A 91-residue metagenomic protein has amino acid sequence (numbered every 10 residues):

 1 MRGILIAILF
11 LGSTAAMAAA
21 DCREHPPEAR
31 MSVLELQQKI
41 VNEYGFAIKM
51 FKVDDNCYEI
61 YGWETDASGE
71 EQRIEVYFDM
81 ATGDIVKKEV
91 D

Functional and structural regions predicted by a protein language model:
M1-A19: Classic N-terminal secretory signal peptides
A7, M17, N42, D54-E59 (+1 more regions): A generic structural micro-environment signature that highlights single residues at secondary-structure boundaries
D21-I48: Short, non-transmembrane alpha-helical segments in secretory-pathway proteins
P27, Q37-Q38, D66-S68, Y77: Mature, folded catalytic cores of secreted/periplasmic enzymes
A47-V76, K87: Exposed beta-strand-loop-beta-strand "reactive/processing" segments of non-cytosolic proteins
M80-D91: Short, low-complexity, Pro/Ser/Thr/Gly-rich segments in the mature regions of secreted, periplasmic
